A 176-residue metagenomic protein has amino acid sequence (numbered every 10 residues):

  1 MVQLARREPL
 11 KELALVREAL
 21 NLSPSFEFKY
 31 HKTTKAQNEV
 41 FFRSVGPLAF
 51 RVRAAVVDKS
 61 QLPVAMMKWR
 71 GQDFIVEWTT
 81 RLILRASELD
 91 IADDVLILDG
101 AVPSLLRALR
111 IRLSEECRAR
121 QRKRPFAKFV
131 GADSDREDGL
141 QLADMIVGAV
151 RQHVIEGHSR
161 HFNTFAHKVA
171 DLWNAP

Functional and structural regions predicted by a protein language model:
M1-P176: Phosphate-ester processing/binding pockets and catalytic centers
